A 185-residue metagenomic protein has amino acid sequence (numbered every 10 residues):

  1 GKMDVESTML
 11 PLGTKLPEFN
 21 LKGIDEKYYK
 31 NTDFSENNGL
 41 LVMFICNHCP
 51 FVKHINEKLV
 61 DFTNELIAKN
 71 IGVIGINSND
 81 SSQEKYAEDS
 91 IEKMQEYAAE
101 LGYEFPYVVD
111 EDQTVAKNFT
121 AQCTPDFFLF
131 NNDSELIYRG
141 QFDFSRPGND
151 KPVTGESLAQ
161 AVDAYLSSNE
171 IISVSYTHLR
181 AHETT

Functional and structural regions predicted by a protein language model:
G1-L166, I171-I172: Chalcogenol-based redox active-site neighborhoods
H178, E183-T185: Single conserved hydrophobic/aromatic residue that forms the stacking wall/gate of nucleotide- or nucleobase-binding
